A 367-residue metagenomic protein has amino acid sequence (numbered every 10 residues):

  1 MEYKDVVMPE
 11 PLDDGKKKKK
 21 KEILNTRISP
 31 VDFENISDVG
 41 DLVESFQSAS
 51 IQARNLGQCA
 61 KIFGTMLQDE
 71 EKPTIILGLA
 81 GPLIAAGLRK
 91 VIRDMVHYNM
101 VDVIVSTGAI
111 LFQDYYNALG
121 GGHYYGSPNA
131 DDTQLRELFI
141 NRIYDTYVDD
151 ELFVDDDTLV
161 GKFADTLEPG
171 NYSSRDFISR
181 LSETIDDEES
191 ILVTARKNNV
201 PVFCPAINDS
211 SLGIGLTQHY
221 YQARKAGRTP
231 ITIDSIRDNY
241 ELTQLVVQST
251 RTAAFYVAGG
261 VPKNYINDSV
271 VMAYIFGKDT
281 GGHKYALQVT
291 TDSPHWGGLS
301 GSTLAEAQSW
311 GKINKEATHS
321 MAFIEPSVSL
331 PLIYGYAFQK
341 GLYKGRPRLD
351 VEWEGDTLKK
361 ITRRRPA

Functional and structural regions predicted by a protein language model:
E2-M66: N-terminal glycine-rich anion-binding loop in soluble enzyme alpha/beta folds
E2-Y3, V7-P9, K17-L24, R251 (+1 more regions): C-terminal functional extensions of proteins
A60-T74, T194-R196, Q244-R251: Glycine-rich phosphate/diphosphate-binding loops that line cofactor/substrate pockets in enzymes
I75-I84, I104, F203-I207, G227-L299: Glycine-rich anion-binding loop/nest that anchors nucleotide
G87-K90, Y115-G121, I214-Q218, I266-S269 (+1 more regions): Short acidic, glycine/serine/threonine-rich loops at helix termini
V91-H97, Q218-Y221, V270-G277, S302-E306: Short, solvent-exposed amphipathic alpha-helical segments in soluble enzyme and RNA/protein-processing domains
I92-T158: A generic, well-ordered mixed alpha/beta core segment in the N-terminal half of proteins
Q134-G213: Ligand-binding beta-strand-loop-alpha-helix segment within the catalytic cores of soluble metabolic enzymes
